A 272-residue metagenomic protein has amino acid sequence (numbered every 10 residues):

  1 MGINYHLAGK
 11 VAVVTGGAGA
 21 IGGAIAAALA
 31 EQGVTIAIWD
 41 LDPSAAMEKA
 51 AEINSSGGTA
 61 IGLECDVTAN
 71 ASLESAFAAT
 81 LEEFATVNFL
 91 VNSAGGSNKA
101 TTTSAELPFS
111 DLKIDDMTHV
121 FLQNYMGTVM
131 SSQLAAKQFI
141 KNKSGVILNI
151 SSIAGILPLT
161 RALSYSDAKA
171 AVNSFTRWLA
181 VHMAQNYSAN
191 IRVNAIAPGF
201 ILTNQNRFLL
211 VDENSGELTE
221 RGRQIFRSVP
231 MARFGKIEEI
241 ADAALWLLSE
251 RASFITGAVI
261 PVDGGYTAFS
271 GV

Functional and structural regions predicted by a protein language model:
G2-N4, L157, A244-L245, T256-V272: Short C-terminal tail/terminal secondary-structure segment of NAD(P)H-dependent dehydrogenase/reductase domains
I3-A37: Canonical Rossmann dinucleotide-binding motif of NAD(H)/NADP(H)-dependent dehydrogenases/reductases, specifically
Q32-E48: Conserved glycine-rich Rossmann-like NAD(P)H-binding loop of the short-chain dehydrogenase/reductase
E74, S97-T118, K141, R161-S164: Conserved mid-core segment of classical short-chain dehydrogenase/reductases
S110-V129, S144, L148, D167 (+2 more regions): Catalytic Tyr-X3-Lys loop
S132-Q133, R177: A short, exposed helix-loop element centered on a Lys and neighboring polar residues
S152: Residue(s) in the substrate-gating loop at a strand-loop-helix junction that position the organic substrate next
Y187, R192, I255-G257: Short, small/polar-rich loop/turn modules that mediate ligand/substrate recognition or access, typified
